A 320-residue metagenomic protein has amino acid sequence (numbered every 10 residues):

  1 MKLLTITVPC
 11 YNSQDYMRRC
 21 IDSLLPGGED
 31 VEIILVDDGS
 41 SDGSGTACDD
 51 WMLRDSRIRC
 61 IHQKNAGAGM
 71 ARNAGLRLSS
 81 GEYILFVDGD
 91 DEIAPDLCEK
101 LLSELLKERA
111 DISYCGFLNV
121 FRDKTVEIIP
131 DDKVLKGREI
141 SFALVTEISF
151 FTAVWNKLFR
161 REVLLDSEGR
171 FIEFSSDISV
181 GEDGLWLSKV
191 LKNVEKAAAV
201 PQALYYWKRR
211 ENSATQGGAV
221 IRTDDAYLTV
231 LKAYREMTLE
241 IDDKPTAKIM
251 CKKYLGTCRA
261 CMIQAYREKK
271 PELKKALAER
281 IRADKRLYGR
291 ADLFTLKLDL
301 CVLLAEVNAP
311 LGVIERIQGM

Functional and structural regions predicted by a protein language model:
N12-P26: Short, well-formed alpha-helical segments that are part of the catalytic scaffolds of diverse glycosyltransferases
D15-R19, D42-W51, A74, E92 (+1 more regions): Acidic helix N-cap motif at the loop->helix transition within catalytic regions of sugar-transfer enzymes
S23, D37-C48, G67: A conserved acidic beta->alpha catalytic loop
Q63-S79: Glycine-rich, basic loop-to-helix element that forms the pyrophosphate-binding segment of sugar-nucleotide handling
A68, G89-A198, Y205-D224, E240-D242: Donor-binding/catalytic cores of nucleotide-activated saccharide and glycerol-phosphate transferases/polymerases
I84: Short aromatic/hydrophobic "clamp" motif used to bind/position activated sugar donors
A110, R267-M320: Membrane-interface aromatic/basic loop that binds lipid-linked glycans or pyrophosphate carriers, typified by
Q202-E211, G217-P245, A260, Q264-Y288: Catalytic core of nucleotide-sugar-dependent glycosyltransferases
